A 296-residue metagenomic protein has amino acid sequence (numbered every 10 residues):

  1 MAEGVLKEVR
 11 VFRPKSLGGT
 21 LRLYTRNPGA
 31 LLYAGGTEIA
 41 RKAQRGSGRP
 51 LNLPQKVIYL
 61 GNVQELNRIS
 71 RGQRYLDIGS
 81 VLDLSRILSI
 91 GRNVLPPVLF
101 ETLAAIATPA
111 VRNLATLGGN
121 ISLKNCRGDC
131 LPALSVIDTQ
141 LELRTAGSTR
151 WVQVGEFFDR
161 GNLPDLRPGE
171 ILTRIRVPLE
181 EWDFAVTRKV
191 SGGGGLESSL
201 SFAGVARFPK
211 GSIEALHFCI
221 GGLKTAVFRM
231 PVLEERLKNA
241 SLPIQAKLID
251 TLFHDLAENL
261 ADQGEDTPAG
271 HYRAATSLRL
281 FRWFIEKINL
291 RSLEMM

Functional and structural regions predicted by a protein language model:
M1-M296: C-terminal structural segment of proteins
